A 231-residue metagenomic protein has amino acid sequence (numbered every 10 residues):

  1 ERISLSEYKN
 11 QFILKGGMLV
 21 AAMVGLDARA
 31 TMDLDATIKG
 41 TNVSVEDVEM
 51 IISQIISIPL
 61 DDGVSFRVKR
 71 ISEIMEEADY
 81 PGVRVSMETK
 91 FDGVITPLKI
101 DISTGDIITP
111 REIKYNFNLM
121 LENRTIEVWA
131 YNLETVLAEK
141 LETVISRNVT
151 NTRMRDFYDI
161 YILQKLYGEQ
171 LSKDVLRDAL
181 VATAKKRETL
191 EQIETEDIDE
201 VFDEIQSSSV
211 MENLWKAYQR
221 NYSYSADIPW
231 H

Functional and structural regions predicted by a protein language model:
E1-F12, A21-A30, A36-H231: Structured mid-to-C-terminal alpha-helical surface segments
